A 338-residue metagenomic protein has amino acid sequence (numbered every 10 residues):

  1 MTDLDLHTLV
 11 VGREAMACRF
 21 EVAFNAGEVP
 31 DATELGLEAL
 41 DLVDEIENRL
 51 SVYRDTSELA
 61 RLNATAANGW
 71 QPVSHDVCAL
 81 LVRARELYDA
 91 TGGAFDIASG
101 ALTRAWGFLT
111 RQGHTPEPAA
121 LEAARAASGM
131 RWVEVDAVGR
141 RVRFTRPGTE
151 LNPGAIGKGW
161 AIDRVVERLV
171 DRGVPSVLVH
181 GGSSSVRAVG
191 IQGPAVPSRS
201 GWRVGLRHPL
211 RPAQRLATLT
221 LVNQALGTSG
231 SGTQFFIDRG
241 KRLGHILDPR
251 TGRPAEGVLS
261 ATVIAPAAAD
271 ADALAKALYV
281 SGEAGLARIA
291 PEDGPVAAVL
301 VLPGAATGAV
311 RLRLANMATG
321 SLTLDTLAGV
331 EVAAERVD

Functional and structural regions predicted by a protein language model:
M1-D338: Mature catalytic core of soluble alpha/beta enzymes
